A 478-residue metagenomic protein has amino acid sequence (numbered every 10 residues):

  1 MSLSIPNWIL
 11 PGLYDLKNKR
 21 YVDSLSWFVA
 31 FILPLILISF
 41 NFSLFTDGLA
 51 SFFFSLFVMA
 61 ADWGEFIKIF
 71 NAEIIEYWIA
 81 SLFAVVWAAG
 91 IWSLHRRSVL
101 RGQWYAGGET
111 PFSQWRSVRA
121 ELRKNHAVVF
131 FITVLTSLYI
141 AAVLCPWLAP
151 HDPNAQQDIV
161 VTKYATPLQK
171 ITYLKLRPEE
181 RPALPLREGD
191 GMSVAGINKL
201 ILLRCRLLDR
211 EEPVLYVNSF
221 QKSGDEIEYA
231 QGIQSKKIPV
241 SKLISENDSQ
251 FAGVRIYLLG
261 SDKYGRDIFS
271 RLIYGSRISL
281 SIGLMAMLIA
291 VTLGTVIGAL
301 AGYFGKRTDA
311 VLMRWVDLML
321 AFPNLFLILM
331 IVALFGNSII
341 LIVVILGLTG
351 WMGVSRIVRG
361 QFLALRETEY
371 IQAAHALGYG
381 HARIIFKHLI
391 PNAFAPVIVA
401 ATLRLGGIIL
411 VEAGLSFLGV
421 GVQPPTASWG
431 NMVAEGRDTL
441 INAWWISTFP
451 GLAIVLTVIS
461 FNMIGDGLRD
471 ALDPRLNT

Functional and structural regions predicted by a protein language model:
M1-N7, V22-P111: Transmembrane helix recognition focused on a "late"/terminal membrane span
S4-D15, G298: N-terminal signal-anchor/start-transfer transmembrane helix
W8, G12-L13, D23-L25, A142 (+3 more regions): Conserved beta-strand->loop/alpha-helix structural units within folded catalytic cores of enzymes with alpha/beta
L13-A30, H126-I132: Alpha-helical transmembrane segments and their helix-start/interface "positive-inside/aromatic belt" motifs in integral
Y14, L37-N41, F45, I297 (+2 more regions): Alpha-helical membrane-inserting segments
L25-F42, V134-V143, V397-G406: Hydrophobic alpha-helical membrane-insertion segments
F70, I74-A290, T295, G436-F449 (+2 more regions): Gly/Trp-centered helix-boundary motif
S261-T478: Alpha-helical transmembrane segments of integral membrane proteins, especially multi-pass inner/plasma-membrane
